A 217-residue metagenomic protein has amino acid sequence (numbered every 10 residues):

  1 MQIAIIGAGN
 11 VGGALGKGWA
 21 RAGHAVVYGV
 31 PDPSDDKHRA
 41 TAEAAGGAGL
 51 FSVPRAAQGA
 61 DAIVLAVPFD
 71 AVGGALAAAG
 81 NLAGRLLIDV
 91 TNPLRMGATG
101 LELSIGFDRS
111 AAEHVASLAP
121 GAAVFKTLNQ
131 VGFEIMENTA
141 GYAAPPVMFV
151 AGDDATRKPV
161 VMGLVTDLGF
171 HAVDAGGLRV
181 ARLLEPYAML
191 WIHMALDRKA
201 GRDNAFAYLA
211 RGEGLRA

Functional and structural regions predicted by a protein language model:
M1-A44: NAD(P)+-binding Rossmann beta1-loop-alpha1 motif at the extreme N-terminus of oxidoreductases
A14, G18, L118, L164: Rossmann-fold NAD(P)-dependent oxidoreductase module
A44-L86, V90-T99: Rossmann-like NAD(P)-binding element
L50, A123-N129, V173-A175: General beta-strand structural signal in soluble alpha/beta enzymes
T91-A140: Rossmann-fold NAD(P)-binding glycine/threonine-rich loop
P146-A217: Active-site-lining helix/loop region of Rossmann-like oxidoreductase modules
